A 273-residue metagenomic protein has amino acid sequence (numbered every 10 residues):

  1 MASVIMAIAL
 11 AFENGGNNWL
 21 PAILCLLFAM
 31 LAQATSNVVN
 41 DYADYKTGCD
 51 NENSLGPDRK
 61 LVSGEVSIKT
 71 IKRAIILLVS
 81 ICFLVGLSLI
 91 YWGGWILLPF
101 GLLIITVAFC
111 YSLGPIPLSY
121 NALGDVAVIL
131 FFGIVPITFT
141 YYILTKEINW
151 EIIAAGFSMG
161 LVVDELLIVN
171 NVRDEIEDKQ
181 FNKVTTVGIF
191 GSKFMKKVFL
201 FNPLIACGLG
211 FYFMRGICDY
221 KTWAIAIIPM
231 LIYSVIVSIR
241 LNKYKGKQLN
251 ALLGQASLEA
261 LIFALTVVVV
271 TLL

Functional and structural regions predicted by a protein language model:
M1-A7, V126-Y141, G188-S192, L253-V267: Small-residue-rich segments of transmembrane alpha-helices in multi-pass membrane proteins, especially helix faces
M6, L10, G15-V39, L98-T106 (+1 more regions): Membrane-embedded alpha-helical segments that form the functional core of polytopic membrane enzymes, especially those
F28-L55, E165-V187: Acidic (Asp/Glu-rich) catalytic motifs at the cytosolic membrane interface
N37-D41, T106-S119, L167, N171 (+1 more regions): C-terminal ends of transmembrane helices
E52-W95, K183-C218, S257-L258, F263: Multi-pass membrane catalytic core of lipid/isoprenoid biosynthesis enzymes
P57-W150: Intramembrane alpha-helical segments
V128-E175, K193-K196: Functional transmembrane core segments of multi-pass inner-membrane proteins
I217-L273: Extended hydrophobic alpha-helices typical of membrane-associated regions
